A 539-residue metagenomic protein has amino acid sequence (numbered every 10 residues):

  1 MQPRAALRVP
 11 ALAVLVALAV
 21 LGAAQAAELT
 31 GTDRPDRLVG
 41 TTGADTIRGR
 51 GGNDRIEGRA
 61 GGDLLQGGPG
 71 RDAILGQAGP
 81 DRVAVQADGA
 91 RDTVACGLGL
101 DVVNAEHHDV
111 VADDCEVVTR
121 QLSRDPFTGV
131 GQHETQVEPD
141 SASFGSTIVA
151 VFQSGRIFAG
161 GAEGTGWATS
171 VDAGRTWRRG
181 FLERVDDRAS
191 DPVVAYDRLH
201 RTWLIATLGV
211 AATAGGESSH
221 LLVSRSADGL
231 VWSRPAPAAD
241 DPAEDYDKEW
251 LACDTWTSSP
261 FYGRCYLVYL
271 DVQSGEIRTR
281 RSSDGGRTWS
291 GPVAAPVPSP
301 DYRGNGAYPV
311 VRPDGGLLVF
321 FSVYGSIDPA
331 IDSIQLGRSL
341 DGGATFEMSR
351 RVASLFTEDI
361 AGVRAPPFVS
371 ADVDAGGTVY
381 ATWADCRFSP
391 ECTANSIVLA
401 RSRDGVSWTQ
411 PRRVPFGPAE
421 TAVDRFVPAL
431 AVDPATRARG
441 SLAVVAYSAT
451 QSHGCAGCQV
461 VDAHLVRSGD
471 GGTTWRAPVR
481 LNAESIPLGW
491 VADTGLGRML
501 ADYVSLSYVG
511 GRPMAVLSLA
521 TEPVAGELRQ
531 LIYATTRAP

Functional and structural regions predicted by a protein language model:
M1-A11: Bacterial N-terminal signal peptides that target proteins for export
P10-V20: Bacterial N-terminal signal peptides
G22-E28: Sec/Tat signal peptide C-region and signal peptidase I cleavage site
T30-R34, G40, R48-G51, G58-A60 (+5 more regions): Glycine-centered beta-turn/loop sites at beta-strand termini
L64-G67, R71-G97, R467-A483, S507: Ankyrin-repeat and related helical/solenoid repeat scaffolds used for protein-protein interactions
A84-V118: Leucine-rich solenoid repeat scaffolds
V118-P539: C-terminal PAP-associated
